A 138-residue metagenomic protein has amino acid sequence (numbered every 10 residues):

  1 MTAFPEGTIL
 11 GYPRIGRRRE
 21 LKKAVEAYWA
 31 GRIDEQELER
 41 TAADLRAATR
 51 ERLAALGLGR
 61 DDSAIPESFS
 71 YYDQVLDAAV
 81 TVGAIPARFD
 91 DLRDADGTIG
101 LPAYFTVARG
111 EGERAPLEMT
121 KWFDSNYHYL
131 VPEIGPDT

Functional and structural regions predicted by a protein language model:
M1-T138: Domain-level signal for soluble alpha/beta catalytic cores
